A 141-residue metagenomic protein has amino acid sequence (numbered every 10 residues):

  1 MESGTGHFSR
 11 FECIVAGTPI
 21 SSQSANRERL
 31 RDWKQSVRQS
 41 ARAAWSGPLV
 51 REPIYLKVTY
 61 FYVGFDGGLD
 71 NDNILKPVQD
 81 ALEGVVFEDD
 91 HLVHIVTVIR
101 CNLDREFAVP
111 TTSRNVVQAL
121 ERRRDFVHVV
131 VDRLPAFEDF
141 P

Functional and structural regions predicted by a protein language model:
M1-P141: Acidic, proline/glycine-enriched N-terminal capping motif
